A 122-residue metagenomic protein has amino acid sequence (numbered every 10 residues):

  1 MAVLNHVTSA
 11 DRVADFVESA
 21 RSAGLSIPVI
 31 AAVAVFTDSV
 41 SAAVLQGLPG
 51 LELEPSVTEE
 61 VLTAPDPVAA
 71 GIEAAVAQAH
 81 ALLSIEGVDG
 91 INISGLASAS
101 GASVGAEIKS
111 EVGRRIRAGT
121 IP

Functional and structural regions predicted by a protein language model:
A2-L4, V29-V33, D89-S94: Hydrophobic faces of well-ordered beta-strands that scaffold small-molecule active sites in alpha/beta enzyme cores
V3-D11, D66, A70: A short glycine-/small-residue-rich loop at the edge of a beta-strand within enzyme catalytic domains
H6-G24, S98-I108: Active-site-adjacent beta->alpha loops and helix N-cap segments on the catalytic face of soluble alpha/beta enzymes
S22-Q78, A97, K109-P122: Active-site pocket-lining/capping segments in soluble small-molecule metabolic enzymes
Q78-G90: A structural motif corresponding to the C-terminal end of an alpha-helix and its immediate exit/capping segment
L82-L83, I93-G95, S103, T120-I121: Auxiliary Fe-S-binding modules of radical SAM enzymes
